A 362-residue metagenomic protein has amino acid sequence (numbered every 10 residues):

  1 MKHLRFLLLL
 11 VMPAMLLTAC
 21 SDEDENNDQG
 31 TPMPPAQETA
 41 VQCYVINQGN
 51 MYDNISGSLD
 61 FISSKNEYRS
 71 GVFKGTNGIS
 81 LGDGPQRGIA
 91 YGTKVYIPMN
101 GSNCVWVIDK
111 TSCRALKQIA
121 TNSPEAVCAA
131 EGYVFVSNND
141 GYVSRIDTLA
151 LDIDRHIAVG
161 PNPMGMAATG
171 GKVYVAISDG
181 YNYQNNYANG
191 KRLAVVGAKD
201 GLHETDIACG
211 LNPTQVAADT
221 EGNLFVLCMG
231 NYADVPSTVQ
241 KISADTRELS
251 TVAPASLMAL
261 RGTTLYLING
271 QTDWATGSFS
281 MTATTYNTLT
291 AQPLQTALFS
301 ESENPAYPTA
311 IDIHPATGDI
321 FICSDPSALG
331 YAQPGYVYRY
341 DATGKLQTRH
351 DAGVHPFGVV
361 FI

Functional and structural regions predicted by a protein language model:
M1-L8: Bacterial N-terminal signal peptides that target proteins for export
M12-P13: Thrombospondin type-1
L16-A19: C-terminal motif of bacterial Sec signal peptides marking the signal peptidase cleavage site
S21-I362: Predominantly soluble domains enriched in secretory-pathway, periplasmic, or organellar proteins
